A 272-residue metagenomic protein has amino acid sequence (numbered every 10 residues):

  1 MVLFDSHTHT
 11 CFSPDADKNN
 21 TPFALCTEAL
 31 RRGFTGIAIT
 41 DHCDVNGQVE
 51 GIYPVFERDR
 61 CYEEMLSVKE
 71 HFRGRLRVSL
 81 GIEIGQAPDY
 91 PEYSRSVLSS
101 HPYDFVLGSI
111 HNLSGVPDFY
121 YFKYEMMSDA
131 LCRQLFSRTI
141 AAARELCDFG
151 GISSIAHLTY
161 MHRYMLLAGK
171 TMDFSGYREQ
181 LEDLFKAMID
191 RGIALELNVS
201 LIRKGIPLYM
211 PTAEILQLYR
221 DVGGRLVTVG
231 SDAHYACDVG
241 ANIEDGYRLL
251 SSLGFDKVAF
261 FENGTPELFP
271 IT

Functional and structural regions predicted by a protein language model:
M1-C11, P22, T27, G33 (+1 more regions): Charged catalytic cores and adjacent phosphate/nucleic-acid-binding surfaces used for phosphate/nucleic-acid chemistry
M1-P88, Y93, V97-S100, D104 (+4 more regions): An N-terminally biased module of ancient metal coordination in phosphate/nucleic-acid-related enzymes
T10-A16, S100-H101, S109-V222: Domain-core and long-helix interface of multi-subunit machines
G47-V49, G115, H157, R163 (+2 more regions): Flexible glycine/acidic-rich beta-alpha junction loops that bind and position SAM and/or redox cofactors in anaerobic
I82, S109-I110, E262: Residues at the C-termini of beta-strands that transition into short coil/loop
I84, L158, V229-G230: Long, contiguous hydrophobic alpha-helical segments, chiefly transmembrane helices and signal peptides
